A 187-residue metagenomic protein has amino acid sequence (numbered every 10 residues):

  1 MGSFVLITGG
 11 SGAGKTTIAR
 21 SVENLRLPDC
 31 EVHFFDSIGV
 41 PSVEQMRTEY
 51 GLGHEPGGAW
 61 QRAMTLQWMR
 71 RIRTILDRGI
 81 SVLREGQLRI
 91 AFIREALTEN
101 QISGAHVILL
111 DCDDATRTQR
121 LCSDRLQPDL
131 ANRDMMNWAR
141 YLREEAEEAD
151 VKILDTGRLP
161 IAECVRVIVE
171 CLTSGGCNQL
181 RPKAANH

Functional and structural regions predicted by a protein language model:
I7: Hydrophobic anchor at the beta1->P-loop junction of P-loop NTPases
G10: P-loop (Walker A) phosphate-binding loop of NTP-binding proteins
A13: ATP-binding Walker
T16: Walker A/P-loop
R20-M69: Conserved substrate/cofactor phosphate-moiety recognition/catalytic segment in nucleotide-dependent phosphotransferases
A59-I102: Glycine-rich phosphate-binding loop used to anchor ATP phosphates in small-molecule kinases, encompassing both
G86, Q101-S123: Conserved phosphate-donor/acceptor-positioning beta-strand/loop module used by diverse small-molecule
Q127-V167: Small-molecule kinase domains that catalyze NTP-dependent phosphoryl transfer to phosphate-bearing small molecules
